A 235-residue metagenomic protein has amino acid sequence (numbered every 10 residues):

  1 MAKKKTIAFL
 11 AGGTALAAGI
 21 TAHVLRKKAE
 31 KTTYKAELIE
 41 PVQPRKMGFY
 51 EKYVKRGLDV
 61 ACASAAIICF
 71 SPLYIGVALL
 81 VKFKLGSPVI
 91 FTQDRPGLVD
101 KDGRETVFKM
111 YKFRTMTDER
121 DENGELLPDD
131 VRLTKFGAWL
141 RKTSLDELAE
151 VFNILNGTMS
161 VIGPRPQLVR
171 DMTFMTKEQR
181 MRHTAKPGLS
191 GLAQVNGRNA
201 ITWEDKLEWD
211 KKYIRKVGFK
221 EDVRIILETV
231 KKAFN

Functional and structural regions predicted by a protein language model:
M1-A11: Membrane-penetrating hydrophobic segments
G13, A17-K35, V42-D118, I225-N235: A hydrophobic, helix-centered structural microdomain
L25-Y34, P88, R95-P96, A149-N235: Hydrophobic structural segments characteristic of membrane proteins
A36, M47-K52, Q93, R114-K135 (+3 more regions): Cytosolic-biased juxtamembrane loops and peripheral soluble domains of multi-pass membrane proteins
A66, G137-L140, F152: Non-transmembrane alpha-helical segments in soluble domains of secreted/periplasmic/extracellular proteins
D100, R141-V151: Short acidic-aromatic low-complexity motifs
V131, T143-D146, G218: Residue-level signal for the nucleotide or nucleotide-sugar donor/cofactor binding architecture
F136-T143, R215: Short, well-ordered beta-strand elements within core beta-sheets of diverse protein domains
